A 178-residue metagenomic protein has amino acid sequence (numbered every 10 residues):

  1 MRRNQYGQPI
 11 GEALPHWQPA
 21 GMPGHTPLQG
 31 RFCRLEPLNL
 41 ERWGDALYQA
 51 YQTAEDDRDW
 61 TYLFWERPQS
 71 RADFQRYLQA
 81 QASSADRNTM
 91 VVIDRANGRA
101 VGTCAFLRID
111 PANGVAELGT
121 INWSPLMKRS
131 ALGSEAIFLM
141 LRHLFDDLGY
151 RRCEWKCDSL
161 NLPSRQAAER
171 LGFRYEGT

Functional and structural regions predicted by a protein language model:
M1-S130, H143: GNAT-family acyltransferases
G133-S134: Glycine-rich acyl-CoA binding loop
D146-K156: Conserved GNAT acetyl-CoA-binding A-motif
W155-R165: Conserved beta-strand-loop-alpha-helix junction that forms the acyl-donor binding cleft
R174-T178: Conserved catalytic-core motifs of GNAT/GCN5-like acyltransferases
